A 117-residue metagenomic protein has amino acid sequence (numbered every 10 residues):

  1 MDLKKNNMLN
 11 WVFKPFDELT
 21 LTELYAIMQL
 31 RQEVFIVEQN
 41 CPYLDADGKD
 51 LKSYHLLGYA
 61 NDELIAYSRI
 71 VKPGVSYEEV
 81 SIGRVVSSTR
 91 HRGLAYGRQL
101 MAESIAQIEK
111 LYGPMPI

Functional and structural regions predicted by a protein language model:
M1-T22: Conserved N-terminal entry element of GNAT/NAT acetyltransferase domains
N6, F16, G48, V71-G74: OB-fold and OB-like single-stranded nucleic-acid-recognition modules and their adjacent interaction interfaces
L24, M28-P42: Helix-loop element at the rim of GNAT/NAT acetyltransferase active sites that forms part of the acceptor-substrate
P42-S68: Conserved beta-hairpin
L57, E63-P73, E79-V86: Conserved beta-strand in the GNAT
P73-I82, R92, L111-M115: A conserved beta-turn-beta hairpin within the catalytic core of GNAT-like acetyltransferases that forms part
S87, G93-A106: Conserved acetyl-CoA-binding loop-helix of GNAT-fold acetyltransferases
M101, I108-I117: Conserved GNAT acetyl-CoA-binding A-motif
